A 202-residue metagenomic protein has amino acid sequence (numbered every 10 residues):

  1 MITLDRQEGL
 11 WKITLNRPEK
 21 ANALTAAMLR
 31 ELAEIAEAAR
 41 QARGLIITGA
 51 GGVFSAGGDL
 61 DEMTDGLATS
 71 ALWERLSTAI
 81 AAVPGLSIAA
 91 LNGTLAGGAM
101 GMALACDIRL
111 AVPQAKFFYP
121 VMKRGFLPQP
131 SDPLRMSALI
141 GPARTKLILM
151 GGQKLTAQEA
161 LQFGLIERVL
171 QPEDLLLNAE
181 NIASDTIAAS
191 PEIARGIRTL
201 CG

Functional and structural regions predicted by a protein language model:
M1-A50: Conserved CoA-thioester-binding segment of acyl-CoA-metabolizing enzymes
I13, I47, D59, M102-L104 (+2 more regions): Hydrophobic/aromatic residues within transmembrane alpha-helices of multi-pass small-molecule transporters
R30, E34, Q41, G49-A82 (+1 more regions): Glycine- (often His-adjacent) and acidic-residue-rich active-site loop that binds/positions the CoA thioester
G44, G93, I108, L147 (+5 more regions): Well-ordered beta-strand positions
E74, G97, L127-P130, K154: Glycine-rich phosphate-binding loop at the start of an alpha helix
A79-R124: Glycine-rich beta-to-alpha active-site loop
L110-A115, I166-G202: C-terminal long alpha-helix characteristic of the crotonase
L134-A143: Hydrophobic, secondary-structure "cap" segments at the distal end of domains
